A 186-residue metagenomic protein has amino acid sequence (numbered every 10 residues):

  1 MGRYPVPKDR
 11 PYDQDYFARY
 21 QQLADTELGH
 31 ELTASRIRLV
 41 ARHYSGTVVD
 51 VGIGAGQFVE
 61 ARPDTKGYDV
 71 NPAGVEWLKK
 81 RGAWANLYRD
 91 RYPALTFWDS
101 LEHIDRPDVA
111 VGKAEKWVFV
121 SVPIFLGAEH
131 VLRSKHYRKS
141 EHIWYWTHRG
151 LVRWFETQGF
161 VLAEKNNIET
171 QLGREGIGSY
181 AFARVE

Functional and structural regions predicted by a protein language model:
M1-A94, D108-K113, H148-R149, R153-W154 (+1 more regions): Conserved N-terminal segment of class I S-adenosyl-L-methionine
G54, N71, S100, P123-F125: Histidine- and/or cysteine-centered catalytic micro-motif in compact active-site loops
T65, S100, S140-E141: A generic secondary-structure micro-motif detector that highlights 1-2 residue hydrophobic/ambivalent hotspots embedded
A94-D105: A short SAM/SAH-binding and catalytic strip from SAM-dependent methyltransferases
I104-E115, V122: A short, conserved alpha-helix within the catalytic core of class I
F119-S121, A163-N166: Conserved active-site loop/cleft motifs that coordinate metal ions or position small ligands
S121-Y145, R149-W154: Short, glycine-/aromatic-enriched active-site segment of Class I SAM-dependent methyltransferases
F155-G159: A structural motif corresponding to the C-terminal end of an alpha-helix and its immediate exit/capping segment
